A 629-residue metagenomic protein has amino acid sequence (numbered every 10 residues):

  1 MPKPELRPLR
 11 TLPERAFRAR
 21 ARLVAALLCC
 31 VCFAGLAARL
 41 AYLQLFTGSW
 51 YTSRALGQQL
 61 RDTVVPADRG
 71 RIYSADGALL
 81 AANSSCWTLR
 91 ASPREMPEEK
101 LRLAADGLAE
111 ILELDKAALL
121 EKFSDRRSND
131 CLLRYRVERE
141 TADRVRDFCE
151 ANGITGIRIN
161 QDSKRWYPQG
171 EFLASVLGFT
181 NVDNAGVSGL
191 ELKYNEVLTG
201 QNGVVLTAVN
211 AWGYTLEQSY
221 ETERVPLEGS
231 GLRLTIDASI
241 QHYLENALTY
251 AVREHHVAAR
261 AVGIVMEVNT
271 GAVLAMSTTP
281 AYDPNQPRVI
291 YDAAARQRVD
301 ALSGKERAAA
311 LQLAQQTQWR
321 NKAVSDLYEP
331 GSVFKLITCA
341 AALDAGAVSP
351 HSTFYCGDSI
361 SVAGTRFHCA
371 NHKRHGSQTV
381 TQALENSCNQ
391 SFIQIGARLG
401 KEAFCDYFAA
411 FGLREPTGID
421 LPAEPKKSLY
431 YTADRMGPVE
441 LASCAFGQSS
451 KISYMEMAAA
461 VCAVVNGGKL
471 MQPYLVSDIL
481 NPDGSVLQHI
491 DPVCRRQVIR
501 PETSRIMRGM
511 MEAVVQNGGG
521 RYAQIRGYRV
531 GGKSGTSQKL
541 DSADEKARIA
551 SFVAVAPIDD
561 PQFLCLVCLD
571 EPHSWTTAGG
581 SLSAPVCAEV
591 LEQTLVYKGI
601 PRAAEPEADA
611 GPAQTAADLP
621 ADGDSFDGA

Functional and structural regions predicted by a protein language model:
M1-L302, Q318, L327, E402-G412 (+4 more regions): Periplasmic/cell-envelope proteins involved in peptidoglycan metabolism and beta-lactam response
P2-L9, A81, N210-T222, V268-V333 (+4 more regions): Beta-lactam-recognizing serine transpeptidase/beta-lactamase-like catalytic domain environment
